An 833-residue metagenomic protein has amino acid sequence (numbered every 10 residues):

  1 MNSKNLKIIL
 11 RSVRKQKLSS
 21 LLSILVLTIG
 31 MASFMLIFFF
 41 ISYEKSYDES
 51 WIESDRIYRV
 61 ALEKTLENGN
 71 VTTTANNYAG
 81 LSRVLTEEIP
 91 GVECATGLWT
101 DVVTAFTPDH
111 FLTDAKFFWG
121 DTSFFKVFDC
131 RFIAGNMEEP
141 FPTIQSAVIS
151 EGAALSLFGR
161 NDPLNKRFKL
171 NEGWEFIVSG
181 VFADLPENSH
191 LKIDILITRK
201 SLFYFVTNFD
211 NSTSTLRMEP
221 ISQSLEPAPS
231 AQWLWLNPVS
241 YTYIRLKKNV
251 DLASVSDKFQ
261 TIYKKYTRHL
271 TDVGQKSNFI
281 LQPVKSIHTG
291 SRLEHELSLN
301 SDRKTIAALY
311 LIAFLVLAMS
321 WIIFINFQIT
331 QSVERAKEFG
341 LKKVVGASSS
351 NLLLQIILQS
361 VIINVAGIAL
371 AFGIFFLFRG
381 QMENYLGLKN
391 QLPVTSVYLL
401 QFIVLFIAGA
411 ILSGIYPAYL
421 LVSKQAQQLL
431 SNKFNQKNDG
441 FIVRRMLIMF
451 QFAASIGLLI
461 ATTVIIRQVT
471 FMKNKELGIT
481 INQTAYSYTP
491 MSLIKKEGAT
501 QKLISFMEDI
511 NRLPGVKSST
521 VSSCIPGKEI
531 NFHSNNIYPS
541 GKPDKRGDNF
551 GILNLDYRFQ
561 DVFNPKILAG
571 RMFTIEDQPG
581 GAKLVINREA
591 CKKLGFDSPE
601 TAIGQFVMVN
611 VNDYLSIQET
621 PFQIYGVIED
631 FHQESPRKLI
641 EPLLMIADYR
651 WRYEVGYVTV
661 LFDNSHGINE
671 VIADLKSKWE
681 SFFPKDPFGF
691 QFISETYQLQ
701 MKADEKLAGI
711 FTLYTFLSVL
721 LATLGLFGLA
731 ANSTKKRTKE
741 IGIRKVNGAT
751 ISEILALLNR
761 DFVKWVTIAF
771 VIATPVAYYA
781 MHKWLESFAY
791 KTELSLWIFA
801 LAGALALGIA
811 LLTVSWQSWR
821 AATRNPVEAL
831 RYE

Functional and structural regions predicted by a protein language model:
M1-I24, H295-S298, Q328-V365, G373-E497 (+2 more regions): Alpha-helical transmembrane segments of integral membrane proteins
M1-L6, R11-S19, W51, I262-A313 (+8 more regions): Membrane-helix entry/capping segments
K15-S42, S301-K337, V365, V443-Q468 (+3 more regions): Hydrophobic alpha-helical transmembrane segments of multi-pass inner-membrane transport and secretion
I37-T104, N237-Y243, S256-K258, I280-T289 (+6 more regions): Membrane-proximal extracellular/periplasmic loop immediately following the first transmembrane helix
D121-A134, A147-S301, S505-A703: Mid-to-C-terminal secondary-structure elements that act as membrane-proximal/extracytoplasmic interface segments
E338-R379, S718, K739-H782, W797 (+2 more regions): Transmembrane alpha-helical interface segments in multi-pass membrane proteins
Y398-P417, I456, T723, I798-R820: Hydrophobic alpha-helical transmembrane segments of polytopic membrane proteins
